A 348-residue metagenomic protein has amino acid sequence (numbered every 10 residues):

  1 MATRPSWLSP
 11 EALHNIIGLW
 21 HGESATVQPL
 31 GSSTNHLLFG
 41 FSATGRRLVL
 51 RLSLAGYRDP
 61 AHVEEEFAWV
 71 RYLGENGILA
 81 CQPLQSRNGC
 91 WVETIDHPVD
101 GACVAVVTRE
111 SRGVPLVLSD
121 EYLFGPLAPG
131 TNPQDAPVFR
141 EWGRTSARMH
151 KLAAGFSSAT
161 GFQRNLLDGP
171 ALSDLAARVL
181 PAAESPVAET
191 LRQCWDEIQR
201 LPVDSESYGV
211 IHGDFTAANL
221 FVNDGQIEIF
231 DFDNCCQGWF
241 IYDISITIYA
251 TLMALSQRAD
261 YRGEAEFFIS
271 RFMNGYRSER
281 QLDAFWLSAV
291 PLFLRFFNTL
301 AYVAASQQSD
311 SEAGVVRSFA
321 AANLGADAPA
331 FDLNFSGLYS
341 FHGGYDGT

Functional and structural regions predicted by a protein language model:
M1-W91, P98, D224-Q226, S340-T348: Conserved NTP-binding catalytic cores of kinases and kinase-like/nucleotidyltransferase enzymes across multiple kinase
A2, G161-L201: Active-site catalytic-loop/activation-segment of kinase and kinase-like phosphoryl-transfer enzymes
G18-A25, Q193-D204: Short Pro/Gly-enriched beta-strand edge/turn motifs at strand-loop
T34-G45, V49-L50, P83, D196-Y242 (+1 more regions): Active-site acidic catalytic loop and adjacent metal/ATP-binding pocket of ATP-dependent phosphoryl transfer enzymes
A43-F156: ATP-binding pocket architecture of kinase catalytic cores
P137, E141, L282-L294: All-alpha amphipathic helical-bundle segments outside canonical DNA-binding/catalytic cores that form hydrophobic
I241-R280, R295-S311: Active-site activation/catalytic loop segments of kinase-like enzymes and analogous catalytic loops in related
A301-T348: ATP/Mg2+ or Mg2+-diphosphate-binding catalytic cores that bind nucleotide phosphates or diphosphates via glycine-rich
